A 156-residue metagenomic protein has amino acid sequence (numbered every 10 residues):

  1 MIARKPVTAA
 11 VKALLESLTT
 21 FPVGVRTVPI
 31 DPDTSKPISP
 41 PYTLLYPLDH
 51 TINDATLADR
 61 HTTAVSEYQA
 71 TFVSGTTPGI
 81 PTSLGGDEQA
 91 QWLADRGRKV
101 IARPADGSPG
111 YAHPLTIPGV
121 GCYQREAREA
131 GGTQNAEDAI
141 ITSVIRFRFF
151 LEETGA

Functional and structural regions predicted by a protein language model:
M1-R60, P104-T116: Small/polar-rich, solvent-exposed N-terminal microdomains that initiate assembly or binding
I2-A3, G85, N135: A general boundary/transition motif marking the beginning of the first structured unit of a protein
I52-A55, G75-T82, E152-A156: Short, cysteine-centered beta-strand-loop-beta hairpins and adjacent loop/turn segments enriched in charged/polar
T62-I80, A139-L151: Oligomerization/assembly interface segments of phage tail-like spikes and tubes
S83-R96: Mid-chain, well-packed structural core segment of small domains
R98-F150, T154-A156: Acidic-leaning, charged glycine-interspersed low-complexity segments
